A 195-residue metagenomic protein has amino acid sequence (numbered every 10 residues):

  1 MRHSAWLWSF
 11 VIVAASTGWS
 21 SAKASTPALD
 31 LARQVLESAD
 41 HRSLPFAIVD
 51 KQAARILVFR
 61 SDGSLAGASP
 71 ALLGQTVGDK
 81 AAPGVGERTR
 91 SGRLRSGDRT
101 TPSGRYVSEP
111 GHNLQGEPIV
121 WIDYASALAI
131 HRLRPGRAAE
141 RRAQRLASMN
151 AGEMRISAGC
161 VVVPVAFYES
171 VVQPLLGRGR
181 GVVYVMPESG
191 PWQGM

Functional and structural regions predicted by a protein language model:
M1-W8: Bacterial N-terminal signal peptides that target proteins for export
W8-T17: Bacterial N-terminal signal peptides
T17, L44, L72-L73, R155 (+1 more regions): Generic hydrophobic/packing signal
S20-A24: Boundary at the C-terminal end of the N-terminal hydrophobic targeting segment
P27-R141: Gly/Pro-biased beta-strand-loop elements
R99-M195: Exported/periplasmic cell-wall-interacting domains
